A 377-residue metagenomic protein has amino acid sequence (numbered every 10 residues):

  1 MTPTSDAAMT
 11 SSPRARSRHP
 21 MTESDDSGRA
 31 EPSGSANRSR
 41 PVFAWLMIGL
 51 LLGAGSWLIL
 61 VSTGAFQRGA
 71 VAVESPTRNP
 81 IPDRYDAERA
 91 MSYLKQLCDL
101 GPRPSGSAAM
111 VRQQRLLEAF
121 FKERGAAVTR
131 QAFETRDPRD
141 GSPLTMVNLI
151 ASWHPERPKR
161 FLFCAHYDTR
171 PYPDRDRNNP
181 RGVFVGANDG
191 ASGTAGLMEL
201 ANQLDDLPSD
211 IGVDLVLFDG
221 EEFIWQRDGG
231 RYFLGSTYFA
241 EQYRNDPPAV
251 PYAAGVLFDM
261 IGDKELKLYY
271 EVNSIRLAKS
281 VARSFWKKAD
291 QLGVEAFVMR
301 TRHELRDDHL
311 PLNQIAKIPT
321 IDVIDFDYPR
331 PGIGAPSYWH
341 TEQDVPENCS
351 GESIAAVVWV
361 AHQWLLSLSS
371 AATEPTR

Functional and structural regions predicted by a protein language model:
T2-P41: N-terminal Lys/Arg-rich, disordered targeting/topogenic segments
W45-I59: Hydrophobic membrane-insertion alpha-helices, especially the h-region of bacterial N-terminal signal peptides
T63-Y85: Ser/Thr/Pro/Gly-rich low-complexity linker/stalk segments immediately outside membranes or between
P76-R84, D99-V111, T135-D140, N179-A191 (+5 more regions): Second-shell loop/turn segments in exported
T77, Y93-E156: A non-catalytic alpha/beta surface segment that caps or lines the substrate-entry region of metallo-dependent hydrolase
R84, R136, A254, I261-R377: Active-site-adjacent substrate-binding region of metalloamidase/peptidase-like peptide-processing proteins
P104-S105, E134-R136, P155-R157, Y167-P171 (+4 more regions): Solvent-exposed loop/turn segments at secondary-structure junctions within structured extracellular/periplasmic domains
R181-S280, K288, E304, D308-H309: Acidic/histidine-rich catalytic neighborhood of metal-dependent amide-processing enzymes
